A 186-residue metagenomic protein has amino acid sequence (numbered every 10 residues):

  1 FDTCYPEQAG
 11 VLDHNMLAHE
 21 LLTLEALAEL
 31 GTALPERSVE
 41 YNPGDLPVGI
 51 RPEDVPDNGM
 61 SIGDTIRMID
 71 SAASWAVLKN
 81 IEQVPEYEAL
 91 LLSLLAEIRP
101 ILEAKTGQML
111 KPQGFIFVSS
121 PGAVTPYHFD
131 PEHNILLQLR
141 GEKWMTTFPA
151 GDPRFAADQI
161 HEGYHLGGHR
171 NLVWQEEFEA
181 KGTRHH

Functional and structural regions predicted by a protein language model:
F1-E97: Transition-metal
P6-E7, S71-A73, L110-P112, D130-H133 (+1 more regions): Short, well-ordered loop/turn elements at secondary-structure boundaries
G10, M109-V118: A short glycine-rich, His/Asp/Glu-containing loop-to-beta-strand
L17-A18, Q83, P121-A123, D152: Short, solvent-exposed loop/turn segments at secondary-structure junctions
L21, T125-F129, I135-L137, D158: Short histidine-centered beta-strand/loop micro-motifs that create catalytic or ligand/metal-coordination sites
P100-K111: Intrinsically disordered, low-complexity linker/loop segments enriched in Gly/Pro and charged/polar residues
F117-P121, D130, N134-W144, P149: Short, conserved beta-strand element in jelly-roll/cupin
Q138-H186: Double-stranded beta-helix
